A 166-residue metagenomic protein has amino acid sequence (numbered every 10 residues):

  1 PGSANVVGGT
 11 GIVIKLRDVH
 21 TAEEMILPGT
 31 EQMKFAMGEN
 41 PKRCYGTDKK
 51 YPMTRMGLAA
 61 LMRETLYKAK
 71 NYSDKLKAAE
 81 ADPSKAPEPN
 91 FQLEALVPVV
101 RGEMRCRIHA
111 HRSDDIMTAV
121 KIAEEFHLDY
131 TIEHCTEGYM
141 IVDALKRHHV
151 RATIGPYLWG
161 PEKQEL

Functional and structural regions predicted by a protein language model:
P1-T131, G138-I141: Polyanionic/metal-chelating signatures
R105, H149-L166: His/Asp/Glu-enriched, well-ordered alpha-helical/loop segment that forms or immediately abuts the divalent-metal
A123-D129, K146-T153: Glycine-enriched alpha-helix->loop->beta-strand junction motifs that scaffold or abut catalytic
